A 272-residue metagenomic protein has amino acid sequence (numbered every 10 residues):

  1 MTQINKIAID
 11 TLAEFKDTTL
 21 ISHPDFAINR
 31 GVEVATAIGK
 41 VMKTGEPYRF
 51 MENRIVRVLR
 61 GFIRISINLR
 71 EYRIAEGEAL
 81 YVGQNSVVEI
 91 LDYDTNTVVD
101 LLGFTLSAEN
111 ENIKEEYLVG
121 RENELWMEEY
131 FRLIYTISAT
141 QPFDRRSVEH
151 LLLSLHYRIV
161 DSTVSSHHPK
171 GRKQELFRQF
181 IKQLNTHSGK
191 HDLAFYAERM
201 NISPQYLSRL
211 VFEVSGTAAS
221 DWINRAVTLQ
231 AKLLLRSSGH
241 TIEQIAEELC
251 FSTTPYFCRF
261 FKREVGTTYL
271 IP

Functional and structural regions predicted by a protein language model:
M1-F62, Y72: Generic protein-terminus/edge-of-domain signal
Q3, C258-P272: …primarily DNA-binding HTH/wHTH and HhH modules…
L69-Q84: Short acidic-glycine-tyrosine-enriched beta hairpin
G77, L207, Y256-F257, F261: Short hydrophobic/aromatic patch on the recognition helix
N85-A108: Ligand-binding loop in jelly-roll beta-barrel domains
I113-T163, F180-K182: Amphipathic alpha-helical segments enriched in hydrophobic/aromatic residues interleaved with Lys/Arg
Y135-P142, R158-S166, Q179-D192, L210-S215 (+3 more regions): Basic, amphipathic alpha-helical hairpins
V214-C258: Terminal helix-turn-helix DNA-binding modules in bacterial transcription factors
